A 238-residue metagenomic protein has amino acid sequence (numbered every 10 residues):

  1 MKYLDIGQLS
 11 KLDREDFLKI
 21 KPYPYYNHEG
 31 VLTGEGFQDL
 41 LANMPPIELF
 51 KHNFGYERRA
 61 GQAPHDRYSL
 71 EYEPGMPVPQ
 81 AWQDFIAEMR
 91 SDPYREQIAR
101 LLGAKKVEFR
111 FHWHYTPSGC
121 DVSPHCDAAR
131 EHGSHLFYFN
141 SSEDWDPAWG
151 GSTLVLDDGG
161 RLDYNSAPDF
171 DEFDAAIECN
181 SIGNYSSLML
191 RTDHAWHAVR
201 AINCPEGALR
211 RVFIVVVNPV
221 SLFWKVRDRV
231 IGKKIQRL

Functional and structural regions predicted by a protein language model:
M1-K21, Y164, K225-L238: Fe(II)/2-oxoglutarate
K2, S10, D16, Y25 (+3 more regions): Preference for short coil/turn "hinge" residues that link or interrupt alpha-helices
L4-I6, R14-Q97: Non-heme Fe(II)/2-oxoglutarate
L9-D13, R67-E71, E108, D169-E172: N-proximal short alpha-helices
L32, G36, I47, K51 (+9 more regions): A sequence-level detector of short, solvent-exposed, charge-rich linear segments
E71-P77, H132, A201-I202, G232-R237: A general structural signal for short secondary-structure boundary/capping elements
V78-A81, I86-A87, R95-R227: Catalytic core of non-heme Fe(II) oxygenases with the double-stranded beta-helix
